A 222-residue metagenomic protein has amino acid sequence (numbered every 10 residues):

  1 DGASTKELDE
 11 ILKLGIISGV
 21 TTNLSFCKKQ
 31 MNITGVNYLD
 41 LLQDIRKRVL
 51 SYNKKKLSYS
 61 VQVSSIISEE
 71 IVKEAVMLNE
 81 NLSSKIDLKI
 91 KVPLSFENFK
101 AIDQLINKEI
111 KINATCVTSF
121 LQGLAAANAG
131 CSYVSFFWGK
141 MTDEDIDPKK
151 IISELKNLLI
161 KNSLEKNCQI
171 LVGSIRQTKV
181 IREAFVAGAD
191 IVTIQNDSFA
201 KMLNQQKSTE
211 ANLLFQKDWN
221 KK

Functional and structural regions predicted by a protein language model:
D1, V61-S64, K91-L94, T115 (+3 more regions): Glycine- and other small-residue-rich loops at beta-strand/loop junctions that grip anionic moieties
G2-L8, L14-I17, T22-Q104, K108 (+1 more regions): Active-site beta->alpha loop and helix N-cap motifs at the rims of alpha/beta catalytic domains
K6-L14, E74, A101, S119-A129 (+1 more regions): Catalytic cores of alpha/beta
V20, L24-K29, C116, S132-D145 (+1 more regions): Glycine-rich phosphate-binding active-site loops on the catalytic face of alpha/beta enzymes
N23, I90, A126, A184 (+1 more regions): Conserved, mostly hydrophobic/aromatic
M31-L41, I67-K73, V92-K108, S119-A127 (+4 more regions): Active-site-adjacent beta->alpha loops and helix N-cap segments on the catalytic face of soluble alpha/beta enzymes
L159-K222: C-terminal alpha-helical cap/extension of soluble enzyme domains
